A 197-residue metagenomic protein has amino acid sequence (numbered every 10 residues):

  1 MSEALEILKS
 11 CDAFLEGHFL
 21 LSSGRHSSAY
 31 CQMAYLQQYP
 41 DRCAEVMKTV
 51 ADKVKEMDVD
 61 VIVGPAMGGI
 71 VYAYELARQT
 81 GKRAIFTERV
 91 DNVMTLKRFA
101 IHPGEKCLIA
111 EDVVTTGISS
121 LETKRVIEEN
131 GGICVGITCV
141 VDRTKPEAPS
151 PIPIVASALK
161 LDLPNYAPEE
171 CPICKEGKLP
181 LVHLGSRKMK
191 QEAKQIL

Functional and structural regions predicted by a protein language model:
M1-L197: PRPP-associated nucleotide enzymes
